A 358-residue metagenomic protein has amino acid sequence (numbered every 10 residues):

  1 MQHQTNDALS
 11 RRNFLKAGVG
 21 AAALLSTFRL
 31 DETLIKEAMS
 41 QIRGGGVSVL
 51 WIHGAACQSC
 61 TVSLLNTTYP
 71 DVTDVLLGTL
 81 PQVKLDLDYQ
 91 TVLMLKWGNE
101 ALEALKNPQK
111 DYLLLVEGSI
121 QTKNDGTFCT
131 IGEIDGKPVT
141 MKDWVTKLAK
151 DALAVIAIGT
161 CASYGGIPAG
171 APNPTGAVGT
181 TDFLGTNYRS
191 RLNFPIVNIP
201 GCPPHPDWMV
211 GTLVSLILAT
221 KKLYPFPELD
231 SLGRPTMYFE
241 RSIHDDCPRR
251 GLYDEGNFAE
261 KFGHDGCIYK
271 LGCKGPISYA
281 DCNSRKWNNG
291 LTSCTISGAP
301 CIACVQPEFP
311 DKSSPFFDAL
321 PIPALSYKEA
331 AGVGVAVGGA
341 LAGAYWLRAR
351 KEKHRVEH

Functional and structural regions predicted by a protein language model:
M1-L9, E37: N-terminal secretory signal peptides
N13-I35: N-terminal export signals
L15, E32-V145: Extended, subdomain-level signal for the structured scaffold at the beginning of enzyme domains
A55-T61, T160, Y164, I268-L271 (+1 more regions): Local cysteine-cluster metal-coordination motifs and their immediate loop/turn environment, predominantly Fe-S cluster
D207-V210, V214-K286: A conserved mid-domain beta-alpha-beta active-site/ligand-binding segment of alpha/beta enzyme cores
D311-L320: Short cysteine/histidine-rich zinc-coordinating motifs and their immediately flanking basic loops
P321-V333: Juxtamembrane/start-of-transmembrane alpha-helix segments at the extracytoplasmic/lumenal side of membrane anchors
A336-R350: Alpha-helical transmembrane segments
